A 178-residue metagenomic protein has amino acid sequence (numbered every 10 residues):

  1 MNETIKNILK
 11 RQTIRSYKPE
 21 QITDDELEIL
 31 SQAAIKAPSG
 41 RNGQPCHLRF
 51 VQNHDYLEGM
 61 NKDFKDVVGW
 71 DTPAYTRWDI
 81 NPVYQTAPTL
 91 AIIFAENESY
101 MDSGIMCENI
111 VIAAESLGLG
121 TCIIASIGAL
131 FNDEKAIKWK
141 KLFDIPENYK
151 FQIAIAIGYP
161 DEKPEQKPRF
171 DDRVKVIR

Functional and structural regions predicted by a protein language model:
M1-R178: Acidic, surface-exposed loops and disordered segments
